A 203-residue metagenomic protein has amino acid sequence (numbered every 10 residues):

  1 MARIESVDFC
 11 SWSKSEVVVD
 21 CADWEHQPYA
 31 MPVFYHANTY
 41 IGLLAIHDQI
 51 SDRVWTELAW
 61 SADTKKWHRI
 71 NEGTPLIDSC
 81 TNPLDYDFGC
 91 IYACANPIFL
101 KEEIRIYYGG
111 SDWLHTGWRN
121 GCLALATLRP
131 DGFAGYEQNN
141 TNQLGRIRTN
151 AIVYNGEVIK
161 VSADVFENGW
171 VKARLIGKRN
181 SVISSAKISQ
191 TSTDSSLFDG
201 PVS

Functional and structural regions predicted by a protein language model:
M1-S203: Carbohydrate-active catalytic/glycan-binding domains of CAZyme proteins, especially the secreted or lumenal ectodomains
